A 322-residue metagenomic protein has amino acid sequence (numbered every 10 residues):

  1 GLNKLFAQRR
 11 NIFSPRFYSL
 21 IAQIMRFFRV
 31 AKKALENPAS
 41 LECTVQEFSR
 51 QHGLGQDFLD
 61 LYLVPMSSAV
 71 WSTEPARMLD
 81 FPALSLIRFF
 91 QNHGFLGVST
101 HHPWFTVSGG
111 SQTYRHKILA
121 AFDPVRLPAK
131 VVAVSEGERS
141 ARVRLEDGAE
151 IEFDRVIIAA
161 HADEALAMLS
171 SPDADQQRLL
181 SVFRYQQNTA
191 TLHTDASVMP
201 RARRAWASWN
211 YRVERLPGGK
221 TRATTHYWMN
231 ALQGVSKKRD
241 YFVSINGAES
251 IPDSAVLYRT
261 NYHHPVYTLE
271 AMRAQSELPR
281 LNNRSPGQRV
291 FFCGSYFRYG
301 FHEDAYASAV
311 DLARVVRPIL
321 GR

Functional and structural regions predicted by a protein language model:
G1-A83, I87-R88: Mobile amphipathic helical/loop "lid" adjacent to a hydrophobic cofactor/ligand pocket
L2, L41-V45, D60, S108-R115 (+2 more regions): A structural signal for well-ordered alpha-helical scaffolds and beta->alpha junctions
P38, V107-S111, A149, R298-A305: Aromatic-acidic/polar surface patches that form glycan- and anion
S49, S67, I118, I157 (+4 more regions): A residue-level signal for conserved active-site and pocket-lining positions in enzyme catalytic cores
L86-E146, I151-D154: Helical element adjacent to the flavin cofactor pocket in flavoenzyme catalytic cores
V125-L127, I158, F292: A structural signal for the hydrophobic beta-strands that form the central parallel beta-sheet of Rossmann-like
K130-V266: Mid-domain catalytic core of redox enzymes that form a hydrophobic substrate pocket/lid adjacent to a catalytic redox
G218-R322: Conserved flavin/dinucleotide-binding core of flavoenzymes
